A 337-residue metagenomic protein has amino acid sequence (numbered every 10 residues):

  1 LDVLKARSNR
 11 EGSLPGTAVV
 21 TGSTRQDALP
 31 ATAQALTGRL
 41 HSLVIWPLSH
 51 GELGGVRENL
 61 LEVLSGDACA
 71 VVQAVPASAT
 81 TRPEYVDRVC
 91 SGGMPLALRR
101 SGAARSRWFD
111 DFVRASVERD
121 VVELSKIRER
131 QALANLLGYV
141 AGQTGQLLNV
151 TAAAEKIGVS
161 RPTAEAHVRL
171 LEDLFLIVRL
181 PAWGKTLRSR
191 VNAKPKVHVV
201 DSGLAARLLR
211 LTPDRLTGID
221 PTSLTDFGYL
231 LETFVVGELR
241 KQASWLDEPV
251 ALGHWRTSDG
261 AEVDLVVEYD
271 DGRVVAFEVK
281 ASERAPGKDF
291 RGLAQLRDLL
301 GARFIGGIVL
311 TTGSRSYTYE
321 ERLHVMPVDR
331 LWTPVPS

Functional and structural regions predicted by a protein language model:
L1-V20, T24-Q26, Q34: Conserved catalytic/switch belt of AAA+ P-loop NTPases
N9, S244-W245, Q295-R303: Arginine/glycine-rich "motif VI" loop of SF2 helicases in the C-terminal RecA-like domain
S23, L29-G142, Q146: Interdomain motor-coupling "hinge/lid" segment immediately C-terminal to the ATP-binding subdomain of NTP-driven enzymes
R25-P30, V309-S316: Short, polar loop motifs at secondary-structure junctions
L98-V274: Accessory nucleic acid-recognition modules appended to NTPase machines
V275-R284: Active-site ExK catalytic segment of metal-dependent nucleases
E283-L293: Active-site-adjacent loop/helix micro-motif of nuclease/hydrolase catalytic cores
T312-S337: Domain-level recognition of nuclease-like catalytic cores that cleave nucleotide substrates
